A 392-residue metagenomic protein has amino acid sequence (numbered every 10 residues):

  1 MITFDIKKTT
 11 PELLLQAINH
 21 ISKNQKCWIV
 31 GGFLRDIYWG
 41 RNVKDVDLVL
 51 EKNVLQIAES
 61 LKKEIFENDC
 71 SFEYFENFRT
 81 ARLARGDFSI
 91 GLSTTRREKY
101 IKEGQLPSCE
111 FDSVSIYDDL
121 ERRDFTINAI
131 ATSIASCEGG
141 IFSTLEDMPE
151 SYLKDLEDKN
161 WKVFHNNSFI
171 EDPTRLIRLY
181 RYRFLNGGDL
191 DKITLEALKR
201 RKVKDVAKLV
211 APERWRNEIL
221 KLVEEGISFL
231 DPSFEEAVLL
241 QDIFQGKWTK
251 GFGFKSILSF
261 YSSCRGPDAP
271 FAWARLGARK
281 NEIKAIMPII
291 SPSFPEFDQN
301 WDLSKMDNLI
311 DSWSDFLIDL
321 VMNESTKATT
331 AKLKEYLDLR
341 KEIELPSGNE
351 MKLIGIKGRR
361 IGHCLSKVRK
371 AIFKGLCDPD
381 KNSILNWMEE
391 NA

Functional and structural regions predicted by a protein language model:
M1-A392: Catalytic cores of the polymerase beta-like nucleotidyltransferase superfamily and closely associated nucleotide
